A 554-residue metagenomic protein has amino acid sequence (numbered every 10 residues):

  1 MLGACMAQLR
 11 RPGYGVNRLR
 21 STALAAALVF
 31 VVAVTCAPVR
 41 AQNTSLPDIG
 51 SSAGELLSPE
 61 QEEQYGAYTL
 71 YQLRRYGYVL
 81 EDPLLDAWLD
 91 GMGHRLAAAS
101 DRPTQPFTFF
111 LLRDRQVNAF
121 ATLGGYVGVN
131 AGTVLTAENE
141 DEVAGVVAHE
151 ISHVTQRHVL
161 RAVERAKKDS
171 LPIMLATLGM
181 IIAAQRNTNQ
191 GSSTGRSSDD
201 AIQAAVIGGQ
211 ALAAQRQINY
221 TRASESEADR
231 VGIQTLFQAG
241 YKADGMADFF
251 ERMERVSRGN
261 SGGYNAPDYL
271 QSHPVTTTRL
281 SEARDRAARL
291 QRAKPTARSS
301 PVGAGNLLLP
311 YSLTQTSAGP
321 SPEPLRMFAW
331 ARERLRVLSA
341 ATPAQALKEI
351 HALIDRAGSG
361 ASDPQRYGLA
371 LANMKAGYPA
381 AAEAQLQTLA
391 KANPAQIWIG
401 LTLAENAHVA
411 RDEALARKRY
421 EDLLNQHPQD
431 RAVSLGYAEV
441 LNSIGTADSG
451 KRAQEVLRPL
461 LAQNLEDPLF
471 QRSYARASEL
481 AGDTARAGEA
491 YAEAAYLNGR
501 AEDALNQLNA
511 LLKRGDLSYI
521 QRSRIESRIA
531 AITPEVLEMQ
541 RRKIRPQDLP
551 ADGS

Functional and structural regions predicted by a protein language model:
L2-Y14, A26, F30-F120, A214 (+13 more regions): Hydrophobic or amphipathic, alpha-helical segments that drive membrane association/targeting
A41, I49-L56, A67, V79 (+7 more regions): Extracytoplasmic and endomembrane cell-envelope/extracellular-matrix remodeling and assembly machinery
L85, Q105, V163-M174, Q203-A204 (+1 more regions): Acidic/histidine metal-binding catalytic segments
V129, G145-H153, R157, A228: Active-site recognition of the HExxH zinc-binding catalytic motif
A131-G145, I218-A223: Short pre-active-site segment immediately N-terminal to the catalytic Zn-binding motif
D141, I151-K168, R186-N187: Catalytic Zn2+-binding segment of zinc metalloproteases
L171-N187, D200-L212: Membrane-active amphipathic alpha-helices enriched in small hydrophobic residues
